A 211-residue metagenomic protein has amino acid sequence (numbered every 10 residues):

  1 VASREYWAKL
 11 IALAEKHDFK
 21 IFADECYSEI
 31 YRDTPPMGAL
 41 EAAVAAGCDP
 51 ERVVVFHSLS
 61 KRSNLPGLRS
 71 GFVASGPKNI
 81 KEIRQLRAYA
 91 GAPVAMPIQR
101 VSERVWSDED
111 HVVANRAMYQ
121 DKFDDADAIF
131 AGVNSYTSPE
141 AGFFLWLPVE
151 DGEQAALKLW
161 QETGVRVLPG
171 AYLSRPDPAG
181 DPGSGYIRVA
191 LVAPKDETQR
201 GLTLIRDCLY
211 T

Functional and structural regions predicted by a protein language model:
V1-T211: PLP-dependent class I/II
